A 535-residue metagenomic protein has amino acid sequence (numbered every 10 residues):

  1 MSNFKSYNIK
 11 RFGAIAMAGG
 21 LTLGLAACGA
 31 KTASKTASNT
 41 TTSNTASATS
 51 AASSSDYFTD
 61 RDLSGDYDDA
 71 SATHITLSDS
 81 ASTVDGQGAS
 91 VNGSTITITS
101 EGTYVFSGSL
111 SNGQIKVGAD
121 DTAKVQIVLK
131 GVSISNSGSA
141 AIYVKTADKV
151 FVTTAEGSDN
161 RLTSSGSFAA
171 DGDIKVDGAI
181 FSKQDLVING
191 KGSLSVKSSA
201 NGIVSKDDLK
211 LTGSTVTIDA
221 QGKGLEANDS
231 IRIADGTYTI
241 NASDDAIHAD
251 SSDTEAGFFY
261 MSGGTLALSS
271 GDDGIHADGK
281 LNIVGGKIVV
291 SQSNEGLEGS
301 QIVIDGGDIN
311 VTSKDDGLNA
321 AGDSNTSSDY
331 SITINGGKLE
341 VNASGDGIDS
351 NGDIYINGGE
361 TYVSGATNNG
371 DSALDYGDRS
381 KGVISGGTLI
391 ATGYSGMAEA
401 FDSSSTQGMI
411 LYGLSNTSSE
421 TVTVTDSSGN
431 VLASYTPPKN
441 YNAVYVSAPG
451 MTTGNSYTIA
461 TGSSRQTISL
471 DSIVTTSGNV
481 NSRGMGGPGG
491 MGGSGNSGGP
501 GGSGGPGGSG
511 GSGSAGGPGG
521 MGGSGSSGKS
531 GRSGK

Functional and structural regions predicted by a protein language model:
S2-K535: A composition-driven surface/loop motif
